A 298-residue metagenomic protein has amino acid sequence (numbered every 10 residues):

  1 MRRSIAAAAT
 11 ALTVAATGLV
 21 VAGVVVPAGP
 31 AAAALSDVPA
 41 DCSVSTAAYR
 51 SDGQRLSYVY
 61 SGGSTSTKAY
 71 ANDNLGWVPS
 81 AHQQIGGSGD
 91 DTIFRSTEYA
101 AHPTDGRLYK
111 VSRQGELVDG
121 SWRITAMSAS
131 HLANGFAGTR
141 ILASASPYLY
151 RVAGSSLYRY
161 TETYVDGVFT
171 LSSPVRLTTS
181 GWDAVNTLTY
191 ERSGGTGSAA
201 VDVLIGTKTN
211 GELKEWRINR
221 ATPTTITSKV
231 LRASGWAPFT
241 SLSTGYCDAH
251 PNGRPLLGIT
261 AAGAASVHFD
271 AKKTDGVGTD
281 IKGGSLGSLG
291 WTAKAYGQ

Functional and structural regions predicted by a protein language model:
M1-A33: Secretory targeting and sorting signals
A34-S43, A69-T97, T125-P147, T178-G195 (+2 more regions): Repeated scaffold domains used in trafficking and secretory/extracellular systems, primarily beta-propellers
S45-S66, R95-G120, G154-T163, V201 (+3 more regions): Structural motif
S64-T67, E116-M127, V165-P174, A221-K229 (+1 more regions): Beta-strand initiation motifs
G115, S121-S130, N134-S180, I205: Extracellular-facing segments of soluble proteins and assemblies that are Gly/Ser/Thr-biased and enriched in aromatics
V165-R232: Short helix-loop boundary/capping segments
T207, A249-P251: Domain-length functional cores that host ligand/cofactor binding and catalytic or interaction surfaces in mature
G263-V267, A271-Q298: Blade-level signature of beta-propeller repeat domains, shared across WD40, Kelch, NHL, RCC1 and BNR/Asp-box propellers
